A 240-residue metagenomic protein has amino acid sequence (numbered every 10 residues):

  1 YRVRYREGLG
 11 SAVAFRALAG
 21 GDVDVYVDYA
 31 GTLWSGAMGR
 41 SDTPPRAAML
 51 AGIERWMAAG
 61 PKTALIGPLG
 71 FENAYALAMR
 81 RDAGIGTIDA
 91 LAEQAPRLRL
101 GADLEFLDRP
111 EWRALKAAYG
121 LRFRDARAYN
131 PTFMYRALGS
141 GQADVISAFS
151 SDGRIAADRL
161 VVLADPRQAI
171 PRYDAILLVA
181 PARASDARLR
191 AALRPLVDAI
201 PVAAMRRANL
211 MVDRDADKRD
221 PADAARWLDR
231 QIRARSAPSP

Functional and structural regions predicted by a protein language model:
Y1-Y5, F71-R136, A203, K218-D223: Bilobed "Venus flytrap"/periplasmic-binding protein-like clamshell domains and structurally analogous long
V3-G8, L65, A126-A128, R207-A208 (+1 more regions): Surface-exposed patches in mature extracellular/periplasmic domains of secreted proteins
E7-S11, G21-W34, A48-I53, N130-P131 (+2 more regions): Beta->alpha turn/N-cap motifs
A12-V23, G39-R40, R113-A118, P131-I146: Short helices/loops that flank or line small-molecule/ion binding pockets
G20, G60-P61, E72-A74, G86 (+2 more regions): Extracytoplasmic
A37-I66, S140-V145, R154-Q168: Ligand-binding "clamshell"
A74-A83, Y173-A187: A bilobed periplasmic-binding-protein/Venus flytrap-type ligand-binding module shared by bacterial periplasmic
F106-L107, R188-P240: An extracytoplasmic/periplasmic, membrane-proximal ligand-sensing/linker region
